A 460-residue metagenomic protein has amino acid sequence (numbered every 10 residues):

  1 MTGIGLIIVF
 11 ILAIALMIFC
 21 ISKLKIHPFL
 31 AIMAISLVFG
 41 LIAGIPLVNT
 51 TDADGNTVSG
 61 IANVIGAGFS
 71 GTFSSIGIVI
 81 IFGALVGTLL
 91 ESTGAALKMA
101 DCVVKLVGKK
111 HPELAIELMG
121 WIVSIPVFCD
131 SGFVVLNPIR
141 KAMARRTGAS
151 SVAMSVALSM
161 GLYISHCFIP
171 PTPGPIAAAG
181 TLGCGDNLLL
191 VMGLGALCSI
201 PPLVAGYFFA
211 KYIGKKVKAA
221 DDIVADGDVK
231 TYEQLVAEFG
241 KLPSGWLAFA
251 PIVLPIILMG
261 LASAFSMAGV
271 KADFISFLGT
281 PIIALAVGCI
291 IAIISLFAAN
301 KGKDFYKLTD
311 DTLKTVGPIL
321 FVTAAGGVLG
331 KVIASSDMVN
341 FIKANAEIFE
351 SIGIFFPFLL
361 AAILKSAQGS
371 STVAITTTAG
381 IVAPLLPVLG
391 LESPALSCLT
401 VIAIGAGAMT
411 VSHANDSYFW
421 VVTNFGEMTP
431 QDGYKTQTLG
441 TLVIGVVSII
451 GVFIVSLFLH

Functional and structural regions predicted by a protein language model:
M1-A84, K98-C102, L106, L258-A325 (+1 more regions): Hydrophobic transmembrane alpha-helices of multi-pass solute/ion transporters
T2-I7, G193-L308, G426, H460: Long, contiguous bundles of hydrophobic transmembrane helices that form the permeation core of multi-pass
I7-S22, M33-A43, I80-G87, G120-V123 (+7 more regions): Hydrophobic core segments of alpha-helical transmembrane domains in multi-pass membrane transport and ion-translocation
L24-P28, F73-G77, G87-L97, P112 (+5 more regions): Short helix-coil transition sites and intra-membrane helix breaks within transmembrane domains of multi-pass
G77-G83, L106-I139, T323-G326, F349-L389 (+1 more regions): Hydrophobic alpha-helical transmembrane segments of multi-pass integral membrane proteins, predominantly secondary
I80, K109-I125, T147-C167, N187-I200 (+4 more regions): Alpha-helical transmembrane segments of multi-pass membrane proteins
K141-I252, Y418-V455: Membrane-core helix-loop-helix motifs of multi-pass transport proteins
A334-S351, P387-L391: Membrane-interface interhelical connector segments
